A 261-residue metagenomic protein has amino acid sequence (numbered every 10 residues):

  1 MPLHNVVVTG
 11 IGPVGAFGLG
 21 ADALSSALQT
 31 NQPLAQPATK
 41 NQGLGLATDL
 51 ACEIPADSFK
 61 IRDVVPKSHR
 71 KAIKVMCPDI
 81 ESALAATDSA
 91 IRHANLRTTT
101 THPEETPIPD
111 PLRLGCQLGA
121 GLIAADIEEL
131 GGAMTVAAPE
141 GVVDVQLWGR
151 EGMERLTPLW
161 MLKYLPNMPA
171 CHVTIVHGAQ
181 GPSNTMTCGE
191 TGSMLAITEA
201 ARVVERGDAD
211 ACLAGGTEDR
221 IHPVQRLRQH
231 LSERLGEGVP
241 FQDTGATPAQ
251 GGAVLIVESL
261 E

Functional and structural regions predicted by a protein language model:
P2-T9: Extreme N-terminal starter segment of soluble prokaryotic enzymes
V8, Q29-H177, R220: Conserved beta-ketoacyl condensing-enzyme motif
G12-V14, A120-I123, C188-G192, G216-I221: Acidic, glycine-rich active-site loops and adjacent beta-strand->loop/helix elements that engage anionic groups
L19, I127-G132, I197, H222-R228: Short acidic, glycine/serine/threonine-rich loops at helix termini
G20-Q32: Short Gly/aromatic-enriched secondary-structure transition segments
A83-N95, P166-A179, S183-G215, P248-E261: Active-site-proximal alpha-helical scaffold in enzymes
A138-E154, T198, R202, T217-E261: Glycine-/small-residue-rich "gating" segment that lines the acyl/pantetheine channel and substrate pocket
T157-M161, G181-C188, Q242-T244: Short pre-catalytic strand/loop immediately N-terminal to key active-site residues, enriched for Gly-Thr
